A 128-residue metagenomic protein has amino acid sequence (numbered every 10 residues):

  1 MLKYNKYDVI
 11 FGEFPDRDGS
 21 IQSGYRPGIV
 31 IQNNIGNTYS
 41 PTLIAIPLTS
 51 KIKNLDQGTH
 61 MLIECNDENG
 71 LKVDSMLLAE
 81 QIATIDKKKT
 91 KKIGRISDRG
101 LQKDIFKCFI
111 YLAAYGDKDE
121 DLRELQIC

Functional and structural regions predicted by a protein language model:
L2, N66-C128: C-terminal terminal-subdomain/extension
F14-G19: Short, charged beta-turn/beta-strand-edge "cap" motif at the junction between a beta-strand and an adjacent loop
I21-Y25, V30-C65: Compact nucleic-acid interaction/catalytic patches
